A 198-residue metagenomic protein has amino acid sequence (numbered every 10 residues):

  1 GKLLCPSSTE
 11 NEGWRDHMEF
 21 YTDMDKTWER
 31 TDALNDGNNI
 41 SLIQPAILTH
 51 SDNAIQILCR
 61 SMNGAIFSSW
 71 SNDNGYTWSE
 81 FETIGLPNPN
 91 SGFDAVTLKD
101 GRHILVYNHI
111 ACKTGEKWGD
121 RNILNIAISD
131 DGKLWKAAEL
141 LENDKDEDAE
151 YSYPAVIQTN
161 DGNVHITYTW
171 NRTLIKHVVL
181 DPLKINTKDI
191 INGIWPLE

Functional and structural regions predicted by a protein language model:
G1-E198: Asp-box/BNR beta-propeller blade signature and adjacent active/binding-site loops in extracellular glycan-interacting
